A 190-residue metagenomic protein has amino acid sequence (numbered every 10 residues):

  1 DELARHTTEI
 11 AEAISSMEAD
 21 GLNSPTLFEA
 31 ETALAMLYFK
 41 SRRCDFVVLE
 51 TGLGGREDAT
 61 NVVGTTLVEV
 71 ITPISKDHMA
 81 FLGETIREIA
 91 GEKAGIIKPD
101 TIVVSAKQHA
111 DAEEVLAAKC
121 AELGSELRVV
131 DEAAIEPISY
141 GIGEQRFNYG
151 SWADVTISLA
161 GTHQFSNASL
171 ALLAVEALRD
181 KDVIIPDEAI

Functional and structural regions predicted by a protein language model:
D1-G64, A80-L82: ATP-dependent carboxylate-amine ligase catalytic core
E2-P25, K76, A80-A90, T101-I190: Adenine nucleotide phosphate-binding catalytic loops in nucleotide-utilizing enzymes
L49-E50, I71, S105: Redox-cofactor binding/interface segments in oxidoreductases and associated redox assembly factors
G52-L53, P73-S75: Short glycine-/small-residue-rich Rossmann-like dinucleotide-binding loops
N61-I74: Inter-motif core of Ras-like GTPase G domains
T65-L67, K98-T101: Short glycine-/polar-rich loops that comprise or flank the Walker A/P-loop and associated switch/sensor motifs
A94: Bacterial c-di-GMP phosphodiesterase catalytic domain signature
